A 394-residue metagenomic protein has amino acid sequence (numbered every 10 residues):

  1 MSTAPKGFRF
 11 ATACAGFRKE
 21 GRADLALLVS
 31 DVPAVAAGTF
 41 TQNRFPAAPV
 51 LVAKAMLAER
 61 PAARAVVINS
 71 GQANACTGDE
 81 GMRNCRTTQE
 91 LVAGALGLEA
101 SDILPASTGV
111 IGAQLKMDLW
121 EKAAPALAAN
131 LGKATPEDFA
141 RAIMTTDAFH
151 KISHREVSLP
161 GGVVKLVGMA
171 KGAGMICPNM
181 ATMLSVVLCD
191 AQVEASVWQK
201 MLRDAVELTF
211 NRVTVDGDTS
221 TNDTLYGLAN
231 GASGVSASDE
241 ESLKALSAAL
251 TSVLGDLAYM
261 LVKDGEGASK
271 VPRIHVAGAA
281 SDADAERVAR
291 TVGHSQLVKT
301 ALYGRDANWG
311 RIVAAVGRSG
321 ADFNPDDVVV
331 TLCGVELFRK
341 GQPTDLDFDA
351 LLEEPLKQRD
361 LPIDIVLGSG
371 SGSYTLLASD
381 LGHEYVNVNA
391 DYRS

Functional and structural regions predicted by a protein language model:
M1-S394: A structural signal for small-residue-enriched, beta-sheet-centric alpha/beta enzyme cores and oligomeric scaffold folds
